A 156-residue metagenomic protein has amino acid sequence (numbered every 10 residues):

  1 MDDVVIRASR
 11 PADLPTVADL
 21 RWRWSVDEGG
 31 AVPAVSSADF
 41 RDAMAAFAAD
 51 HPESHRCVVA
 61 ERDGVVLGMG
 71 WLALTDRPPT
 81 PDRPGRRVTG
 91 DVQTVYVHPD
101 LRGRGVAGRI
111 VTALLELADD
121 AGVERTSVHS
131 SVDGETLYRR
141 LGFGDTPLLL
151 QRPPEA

Functional and structural regions predicted by a protein language model:
V5-D19, G30: A short beta-loop-alpha structural element at the N-terminal edge of CoA-dependent acyl/N-acetyltransferase catalytic
W22-A46: Conserved GNAT-fold acetyl-CoA-binding loop/helix
A46-V59, D91: A short helix-loop-beta-strand connector motif used in the catalytic cores of GNAT acetyltransferases and, in some
V59, V65-L74, D91, Y96: Conserved beta-strand in the GNAT
D76-R83, S127-H129, D133, R139 (+1 more regions): Conserved catalytic-core motifs of GNAT/GCN5-like acyltransferases
R83-P99, L148-Q151: Conserved acetyl-CoA binding element of GNAT-fold acetyltransferases
L101, G105-A113: Conserved acetyl-CoA pyrophosphate-binding loop and the N-cap/start of the following alpha-helix in GNAT-like
A118-S130: Conserved GNAT acetyl-CoA-binding A-motif
